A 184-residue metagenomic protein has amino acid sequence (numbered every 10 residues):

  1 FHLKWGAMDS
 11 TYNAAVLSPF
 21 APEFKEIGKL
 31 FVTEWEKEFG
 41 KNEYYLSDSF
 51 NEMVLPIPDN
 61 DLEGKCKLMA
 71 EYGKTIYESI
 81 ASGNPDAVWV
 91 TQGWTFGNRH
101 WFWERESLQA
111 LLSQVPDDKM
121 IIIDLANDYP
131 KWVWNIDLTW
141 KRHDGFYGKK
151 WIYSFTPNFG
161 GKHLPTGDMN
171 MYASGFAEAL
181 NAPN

Functional and structural regions predicted by a protein language model:
F1-N184: Catalytic-core regions of glycoside hydrolase
